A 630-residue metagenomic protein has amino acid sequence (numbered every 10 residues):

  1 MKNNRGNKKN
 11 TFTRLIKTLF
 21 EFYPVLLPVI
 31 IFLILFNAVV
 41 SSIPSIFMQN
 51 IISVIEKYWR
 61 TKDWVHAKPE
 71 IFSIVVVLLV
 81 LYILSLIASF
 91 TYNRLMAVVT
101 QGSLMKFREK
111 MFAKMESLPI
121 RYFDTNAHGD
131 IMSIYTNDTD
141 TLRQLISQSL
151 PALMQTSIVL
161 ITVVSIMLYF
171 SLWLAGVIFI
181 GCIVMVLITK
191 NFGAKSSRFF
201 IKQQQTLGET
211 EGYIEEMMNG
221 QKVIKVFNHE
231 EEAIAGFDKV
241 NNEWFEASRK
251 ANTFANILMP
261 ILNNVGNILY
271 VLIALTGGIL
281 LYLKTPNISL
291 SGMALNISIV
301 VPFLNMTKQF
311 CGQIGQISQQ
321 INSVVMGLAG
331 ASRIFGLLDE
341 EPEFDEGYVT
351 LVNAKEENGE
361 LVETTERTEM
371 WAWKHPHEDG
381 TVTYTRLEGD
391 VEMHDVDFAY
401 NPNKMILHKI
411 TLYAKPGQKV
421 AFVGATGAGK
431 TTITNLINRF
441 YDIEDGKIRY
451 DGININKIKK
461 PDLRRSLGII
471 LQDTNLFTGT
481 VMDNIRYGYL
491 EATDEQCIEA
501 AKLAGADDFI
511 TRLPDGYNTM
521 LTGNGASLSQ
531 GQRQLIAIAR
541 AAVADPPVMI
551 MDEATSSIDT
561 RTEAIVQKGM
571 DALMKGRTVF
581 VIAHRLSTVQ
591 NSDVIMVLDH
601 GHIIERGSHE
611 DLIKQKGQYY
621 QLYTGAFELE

Functional and structural regions predicted by a protein language model:
M1-S41, E56-I74, Y92-M96, T100 (+8 more regions): Membrane-integrated ABC transporters
K2-K8, V40-E56, R60, L81-H128 (+10 more regions): Juxtamembrane helix-loop junctions of ABC transporter transmembrane domains
E21, I120-R121, N137-I146, L150 (+6 more regions): An intracellular "coupling" helix at the cytosolic face of ABC transporter transmembrane type-1 domains
V25-N50, I74, L78, N93-A97 (+5 more regions): Alpha-helical segments in transporter systems
L27-T91, L168-W173, L275, Y282-I297: Transmembrane helix-loop-helix hairpins at lipid-water interfaces of multipass membrane proteins, especially the type-1
Y58-W59, I166-I180, F254-S332, L337-E341 (+1 more regions): Helix-loop-helix
W64, A354-E630: ABC-type nucleotide-binding domain
V80-T100, P151-I158, F179-Q203, M217 (+4 more regions): Alpha-helical transmembrane segments of multi-pass membrane proteins
